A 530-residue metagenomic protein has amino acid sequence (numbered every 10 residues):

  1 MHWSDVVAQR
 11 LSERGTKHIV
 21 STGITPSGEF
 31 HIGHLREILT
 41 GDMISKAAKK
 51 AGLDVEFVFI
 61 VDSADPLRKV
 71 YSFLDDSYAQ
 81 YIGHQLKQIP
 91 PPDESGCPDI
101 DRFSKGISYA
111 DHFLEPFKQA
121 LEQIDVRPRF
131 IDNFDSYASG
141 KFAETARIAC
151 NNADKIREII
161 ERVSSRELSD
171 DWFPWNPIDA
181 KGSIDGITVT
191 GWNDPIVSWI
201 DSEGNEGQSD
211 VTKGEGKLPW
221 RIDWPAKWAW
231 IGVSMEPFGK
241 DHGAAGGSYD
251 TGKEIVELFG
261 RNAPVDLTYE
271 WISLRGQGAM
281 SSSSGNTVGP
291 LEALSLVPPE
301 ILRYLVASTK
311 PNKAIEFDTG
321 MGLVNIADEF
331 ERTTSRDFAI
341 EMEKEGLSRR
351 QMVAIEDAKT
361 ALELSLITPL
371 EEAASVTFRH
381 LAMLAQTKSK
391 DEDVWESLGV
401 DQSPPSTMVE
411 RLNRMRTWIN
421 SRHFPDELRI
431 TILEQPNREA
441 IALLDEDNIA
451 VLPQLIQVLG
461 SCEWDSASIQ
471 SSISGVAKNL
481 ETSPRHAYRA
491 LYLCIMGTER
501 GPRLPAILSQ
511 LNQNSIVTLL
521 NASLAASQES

Functional and structural regions predicted by a protein language model:
M1-G15, E29-F30, E56-V58, C150 (+3 more regions): Basic, alpha-helical terminal appendages of large translation-related enzymes
M1-R157, G252-K253, F259-G260: N-terminal Rossmann-like or analogous alpha/beta NTP/dinucleotide-binding catalytic cores that position adenine
T22-T25, I60-A64, N133-S136, G204 (+4 more regions): An acidic- and aromatic-residue-enriched active-site/binding cleft used to recognize and process polar
I24-I32, S234-D241, G475-L480: A short glycine/serine-rich beta->alpha loop
E29-E37, D241-A244, N286, P505: Alpha-helix N-cap/helix-initiation motif
S45-A48, G52, L121-P128, A153-I160 (+7 more regions): A generic secondary-structure signal for well-formed alpha-helical elements
E122, V126-L291: Active-site cores that bind ATP or allylic diphosphates and position pyrophosphate for catalysis
A244-Y249, F259, Y269-F424, M496-S530: Catalytic adenosine-cofactor/nucleotide-binding cores of aminoacyl-tRNA synthetases and other
